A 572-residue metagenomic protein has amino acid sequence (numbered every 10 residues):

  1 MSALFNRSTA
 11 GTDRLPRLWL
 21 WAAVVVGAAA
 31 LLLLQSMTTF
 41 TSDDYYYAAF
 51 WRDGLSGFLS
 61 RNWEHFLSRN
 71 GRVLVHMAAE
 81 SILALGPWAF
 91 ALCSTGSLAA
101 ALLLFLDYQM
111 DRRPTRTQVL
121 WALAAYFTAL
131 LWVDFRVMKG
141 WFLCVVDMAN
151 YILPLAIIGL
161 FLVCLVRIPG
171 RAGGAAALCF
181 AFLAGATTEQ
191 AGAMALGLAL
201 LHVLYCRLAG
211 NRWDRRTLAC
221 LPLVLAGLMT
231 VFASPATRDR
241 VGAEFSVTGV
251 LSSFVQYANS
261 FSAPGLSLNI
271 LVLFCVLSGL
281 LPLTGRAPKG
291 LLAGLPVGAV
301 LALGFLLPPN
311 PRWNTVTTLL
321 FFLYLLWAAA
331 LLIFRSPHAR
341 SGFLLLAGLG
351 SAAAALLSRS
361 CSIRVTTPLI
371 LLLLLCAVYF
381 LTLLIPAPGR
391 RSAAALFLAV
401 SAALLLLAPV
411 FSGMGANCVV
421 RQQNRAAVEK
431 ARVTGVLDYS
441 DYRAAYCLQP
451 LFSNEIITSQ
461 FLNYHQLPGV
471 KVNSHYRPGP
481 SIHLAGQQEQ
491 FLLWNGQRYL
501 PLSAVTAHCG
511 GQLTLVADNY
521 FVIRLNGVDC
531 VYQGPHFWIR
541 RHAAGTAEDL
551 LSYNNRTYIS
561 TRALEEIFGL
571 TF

Functional and structural regions predicted by a protein language model:
S2-R7, D13-R69, V73, L83-L104 (+3 more regions): Intrinsically disordered, polar/acidic, low-complexity terminal segments
G11, L104-L123, R167-R171, G285-R286 (+1 more regions): Transmembrane alpha-helical segments of multipass membrane enzymes and assembly factors that act on membrane-embedded
A30-L92, V145, E189-A329, L356-R364 (+1 more regions): Transmembrane catalytic cores of multi-pass membrane glycosyltransferases and polysaccharide-assembly enzymes
D43, V119-V166, T188, N310-A328 (+1 more regions): Membrane-interface micro-motifs in multi-pass membrane enzymes
L98-Q109, P154-I168, L196-L204, L273-L280 (+3 more regions): Transmembrane alpha-helical segments
C164-L183, W213-A219, R390-A393: Short hydrophobic alpha-helices at membrane interfaces in multi-pass membrane enzymes
G174, K289-A299, I333-L349, L383-P409: Signature aromatic-anchored transmembrane alpha helix within multi-pass, membrane-resident enzymes that catalyze glycan
Y476-F572: Primary recognition of N-terminal secretory signal peptides and signal-anchoring hydrophobic helices
